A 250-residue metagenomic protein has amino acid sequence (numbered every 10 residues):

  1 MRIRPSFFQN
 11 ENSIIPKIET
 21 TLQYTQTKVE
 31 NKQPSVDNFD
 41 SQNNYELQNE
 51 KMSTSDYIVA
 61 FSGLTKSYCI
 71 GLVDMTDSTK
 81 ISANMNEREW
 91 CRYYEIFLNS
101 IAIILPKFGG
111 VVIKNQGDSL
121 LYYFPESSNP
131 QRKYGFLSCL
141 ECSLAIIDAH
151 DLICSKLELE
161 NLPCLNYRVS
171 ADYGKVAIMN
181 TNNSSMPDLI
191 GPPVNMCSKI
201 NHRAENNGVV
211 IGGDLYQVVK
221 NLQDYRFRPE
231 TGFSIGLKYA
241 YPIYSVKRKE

Functional and structural regions predicted by a protein language model:
M1-D56, N206-E250: Intrinsically disordered, glycine/charged-rich C-terminal tails and inter-domain linkers that flank nucleotidyl cyclase
Y57-S138: Catalytic NTP-binding/metal-coordinating core of nucleotidyl cyclase/transferase enzymes
S82, F124, N180, V219-K220: Activation segment
Y93-F97, C142, I146, P193-M196: Hydrophobic alpha-helical membrane-association signature
L98, A102, G109, L144-C154: Structural signal for well-ordered, non-membrane alpha-helices
F108-G135, I153-P192: Catalytic core of nucleotidyl cyclases, primarily class III adenylyl/guanylyl cyclases
D172, P192-Q217: Catalytic/regulatory signature loops of cyclic-dinucleotide turnover enzymes and related class III nucleotidyl cyclases
